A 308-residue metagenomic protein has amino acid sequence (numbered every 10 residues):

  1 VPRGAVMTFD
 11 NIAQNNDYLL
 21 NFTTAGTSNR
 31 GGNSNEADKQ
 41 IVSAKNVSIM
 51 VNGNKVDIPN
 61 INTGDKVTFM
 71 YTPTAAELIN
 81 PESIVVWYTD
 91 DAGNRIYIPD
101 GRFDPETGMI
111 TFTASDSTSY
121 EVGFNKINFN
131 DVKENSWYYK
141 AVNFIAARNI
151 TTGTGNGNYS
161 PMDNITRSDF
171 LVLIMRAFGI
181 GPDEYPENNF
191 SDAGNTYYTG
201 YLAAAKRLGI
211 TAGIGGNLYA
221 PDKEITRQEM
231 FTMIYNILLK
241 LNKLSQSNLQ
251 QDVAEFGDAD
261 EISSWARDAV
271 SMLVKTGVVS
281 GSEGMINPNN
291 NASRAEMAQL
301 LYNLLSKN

Functional and structural regions predicted by a protein language model:
V1-I96, T113: Long, contiguous ectodomains of secretory-pathway proteins
S83, A92, Y97-E106, T113-Y139 (+6 more regions): Feature responds to low-complexity, polar/acidic, surface-exposed segments characteristic of secreted/exported proteins
A141-I145, F170, I174, A205 (+1 more regions): A short amphipathic alpha-helical interaction element
